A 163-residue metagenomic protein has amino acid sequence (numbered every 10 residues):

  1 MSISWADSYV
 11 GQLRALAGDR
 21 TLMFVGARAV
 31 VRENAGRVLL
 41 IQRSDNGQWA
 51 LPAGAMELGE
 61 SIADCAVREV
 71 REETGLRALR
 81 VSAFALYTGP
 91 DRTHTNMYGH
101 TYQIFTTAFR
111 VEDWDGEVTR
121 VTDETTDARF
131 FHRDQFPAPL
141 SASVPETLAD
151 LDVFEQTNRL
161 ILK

Functional and structural regions predicted by a protein language model:
M1-R28: Acidic, metal-coordinating catalytic segment for phosphate/diphosphate chemistry, firing primarily on the Nudix
D19-M23, Y98-F105, T122-T125: A generic structural micro-feature
F24, S44-N46, L51, A78 (+1 more regions): Short connector loops at helix/strand junctions that flank enzyme active sites, especially segments positioning acidic
V31, A108-E112, R129: Short, well-ordered beta-strand micro-motif
E33-E73: Conserved Nudix-box catalytic region and its N-terminal flanking loop in Nudix hydrolases and closely related
G47-Q48, V118-K163: Nudix hydrolase/Nudix homology domain
R77-Y87: A short coil-to-beta-strand element that immediately follows conserved catalytic motifs
Y87-E117: Active-site-adjacent beta-strand/loop module that shapes the phosphate/pyrophosphate-binding cleft
